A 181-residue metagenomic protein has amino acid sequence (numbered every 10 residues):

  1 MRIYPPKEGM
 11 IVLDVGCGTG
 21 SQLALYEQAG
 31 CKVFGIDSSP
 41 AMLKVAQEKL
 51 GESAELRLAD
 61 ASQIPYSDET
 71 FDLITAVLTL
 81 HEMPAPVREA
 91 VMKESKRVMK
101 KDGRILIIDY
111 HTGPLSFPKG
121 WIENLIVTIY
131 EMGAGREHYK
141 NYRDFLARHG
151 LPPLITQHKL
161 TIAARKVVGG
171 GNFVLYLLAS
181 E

Functional and structural regions predicted by a protein language model:
M1-E8: Conserved alpha-helix/loop element of class I SAM-dependent methyltransferases that forms part of the SAM/SAH-binding
I11, D102-R104: Short glycine-centered segments of the SAM/dcSAM-binding site in methyltransferase folds
L13-Q63: Class I SAM-dependent methyltransferase SAM/SAH-binding core
Q22, I108-H158, A164-K166: C-terminal alpha-helical "lid/dimerization" subdomain adjacent to the S-adenosyl-L-methionine
T75: A conserved beta-strand element that flanks and buttresses the S-adenosyl-L-methionine
L78-T79: Short catalytic micro-motifs in class I SAM-dependent methyltransferases
E89-K101: A short glycine-rich, Lys/Arg-flanked "PGG" loop and its adjoining helix->strand segment in the class I
H158-L160, A164-E181: Core SAM-dependent methyltransferase catalytic element
